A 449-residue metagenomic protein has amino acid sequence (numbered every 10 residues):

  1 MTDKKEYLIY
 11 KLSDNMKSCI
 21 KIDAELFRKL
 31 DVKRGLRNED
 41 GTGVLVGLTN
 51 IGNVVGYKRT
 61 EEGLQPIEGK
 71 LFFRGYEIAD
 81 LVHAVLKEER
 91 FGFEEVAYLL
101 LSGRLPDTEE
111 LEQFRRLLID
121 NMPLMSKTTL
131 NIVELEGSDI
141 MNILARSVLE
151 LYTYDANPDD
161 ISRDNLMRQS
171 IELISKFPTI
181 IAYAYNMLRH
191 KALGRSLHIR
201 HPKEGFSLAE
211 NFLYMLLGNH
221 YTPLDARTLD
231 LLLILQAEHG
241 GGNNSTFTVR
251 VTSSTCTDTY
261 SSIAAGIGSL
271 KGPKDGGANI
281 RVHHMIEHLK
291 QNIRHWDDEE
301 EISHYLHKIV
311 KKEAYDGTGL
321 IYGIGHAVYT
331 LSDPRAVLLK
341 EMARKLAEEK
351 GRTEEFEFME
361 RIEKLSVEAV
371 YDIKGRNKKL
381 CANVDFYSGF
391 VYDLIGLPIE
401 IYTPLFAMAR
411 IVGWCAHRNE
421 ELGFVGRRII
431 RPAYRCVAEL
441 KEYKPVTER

Functional and structural regions predicted by a protein language model:
M1-R449: Non-transmembrane, aqueous-exposed alpha-helical and coiled segments at domain scale
